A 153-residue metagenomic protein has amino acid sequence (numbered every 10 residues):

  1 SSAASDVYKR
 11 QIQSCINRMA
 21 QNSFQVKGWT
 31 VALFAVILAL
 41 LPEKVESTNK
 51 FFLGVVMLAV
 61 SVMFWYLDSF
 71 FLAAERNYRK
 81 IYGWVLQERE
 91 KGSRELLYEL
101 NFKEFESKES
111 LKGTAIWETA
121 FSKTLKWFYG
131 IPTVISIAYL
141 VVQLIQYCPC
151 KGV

Functional and structural regions predicted by a protein language model:
S1-Y8: Short, small-residue-biased leader/transition segments that mark boundaries at the very start of proteins
Y8-Q11, K44-V45: Membrane-aqueous junction of the first/signal-anchor transmembrane helix in small integral membrane proteins
R10-V26, A115-K123: Membrane interfacial helix-start motif at the N-side
Q21, Q25-V62: Long, highly hydrophobic alpha-helical transmembrane signal-anchor segments
L40-K44, V62-A73, I137-C148: Structural signature of transmembrane alpha-helix termini at the membrane-water interface
F52-S107: Inner-leaflet juxtamembrane helices
E99-V153: A hydrophobic membrane-anchoring alpha-helix module
